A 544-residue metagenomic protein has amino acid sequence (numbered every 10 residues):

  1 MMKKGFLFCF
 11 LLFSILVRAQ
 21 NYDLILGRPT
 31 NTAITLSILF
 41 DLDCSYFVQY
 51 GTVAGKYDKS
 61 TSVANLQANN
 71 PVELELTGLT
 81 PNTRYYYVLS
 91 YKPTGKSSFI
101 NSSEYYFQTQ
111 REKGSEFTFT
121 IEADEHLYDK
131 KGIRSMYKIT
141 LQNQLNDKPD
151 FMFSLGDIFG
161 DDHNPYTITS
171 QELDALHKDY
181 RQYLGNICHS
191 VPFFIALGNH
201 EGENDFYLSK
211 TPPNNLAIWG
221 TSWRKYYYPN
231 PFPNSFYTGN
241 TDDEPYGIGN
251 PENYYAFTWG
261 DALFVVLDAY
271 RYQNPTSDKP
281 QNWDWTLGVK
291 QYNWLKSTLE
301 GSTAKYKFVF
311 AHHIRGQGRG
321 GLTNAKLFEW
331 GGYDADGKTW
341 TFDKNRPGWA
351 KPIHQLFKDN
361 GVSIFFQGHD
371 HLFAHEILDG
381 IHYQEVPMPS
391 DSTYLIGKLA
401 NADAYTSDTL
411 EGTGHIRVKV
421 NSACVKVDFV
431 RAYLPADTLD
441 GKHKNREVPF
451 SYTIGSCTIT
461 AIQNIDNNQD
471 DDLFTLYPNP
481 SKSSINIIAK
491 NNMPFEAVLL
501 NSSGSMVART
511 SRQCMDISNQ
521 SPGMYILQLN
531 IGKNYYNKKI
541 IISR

Functional and structural regions predicted by a protein language model:
M1-G5, R544: Positively charged n-region of N-terminal signal peptides that target proteins for export
F10-R18: Hydrophobic h-region of N-terminal signal peptides that target proteins for export in Gram-negative bacteria
F13, D466-R544: C-terminal outer-membrane/trafficking sorting elements
Q20-I396, D408-T409, R417-T460: Metal-dependent phosphoester/phosphodiester hydrolase catalytic core
A402-A404: Low-complexity, glycine/alanine/valine/leucine- and proline-rich hydrophobic stretches
T460-A461, I526: Short sequence segments immediately N-terminal to proteolytic processing junctions that release a mature
